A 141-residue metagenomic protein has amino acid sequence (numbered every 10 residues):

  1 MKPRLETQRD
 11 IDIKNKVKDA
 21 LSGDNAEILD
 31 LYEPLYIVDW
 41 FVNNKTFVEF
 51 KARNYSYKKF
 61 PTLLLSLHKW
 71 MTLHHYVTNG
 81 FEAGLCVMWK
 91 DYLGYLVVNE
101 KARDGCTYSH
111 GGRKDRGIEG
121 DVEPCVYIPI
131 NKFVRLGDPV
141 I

Functional and structural regions predicted by a protein language model:
M1-R4, K51-E100: Catalytic cores of nucleic-acid endonucleases
M1-Y32: Acidic-basic catalytic patches of nuclease active cores, encompassing PD-(D/E)XK and other metal-cofactor nuclease
K16-L21, W40-N43, L73: Alpha-helix C-terminal capping segments
D19-A26, H75-G84, D104-G105: Structural alpha-beta junctions
L21-S22, N43-T46, N99-A102: Short, solvent-exposed coil/turn segments at beta-strand boundaries
Y36: Beta-rich catalytic cores
W40-S56: Conserved catalytic cores of phosphodiester-cleaving nucleases, focusing on short active-site segments
E82-G84, M88-P139: Domain-level recognition of nuclease-like catalytic cores that cleave nucleotide substrates
